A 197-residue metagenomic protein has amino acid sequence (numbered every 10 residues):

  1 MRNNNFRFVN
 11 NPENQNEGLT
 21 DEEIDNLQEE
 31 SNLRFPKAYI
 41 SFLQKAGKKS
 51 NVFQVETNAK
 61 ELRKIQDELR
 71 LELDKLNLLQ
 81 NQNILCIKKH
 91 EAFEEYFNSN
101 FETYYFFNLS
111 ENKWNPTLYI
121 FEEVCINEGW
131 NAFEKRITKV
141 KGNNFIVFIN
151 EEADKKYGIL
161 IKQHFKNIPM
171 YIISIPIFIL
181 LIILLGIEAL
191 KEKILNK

Functional and structural regions predicted by a protein language model:
M1-Y105: A surface-exposed partner-binding patch
S99-I120, C125: Amphipathic alpha-helical protein-interaction segments
L118-K139: Compact, glycine/acidic-enriched structural inserts
I149-Y157: Juxtamembrane amphipathic/hinge helix adjacent to a transmembrane helix
I159-I161: Juxtamembrane low-complexity tails/linkers enriched in Ser/Thr-Pro and polybasic
F165-K191: A hydrophobic membrane-anchoring feature enriched in long, contiguous, low-charge segments that mark signal-anchor
L195-K197: Short, charged juxtamembrane terminal tails flanking transmembrane helices
